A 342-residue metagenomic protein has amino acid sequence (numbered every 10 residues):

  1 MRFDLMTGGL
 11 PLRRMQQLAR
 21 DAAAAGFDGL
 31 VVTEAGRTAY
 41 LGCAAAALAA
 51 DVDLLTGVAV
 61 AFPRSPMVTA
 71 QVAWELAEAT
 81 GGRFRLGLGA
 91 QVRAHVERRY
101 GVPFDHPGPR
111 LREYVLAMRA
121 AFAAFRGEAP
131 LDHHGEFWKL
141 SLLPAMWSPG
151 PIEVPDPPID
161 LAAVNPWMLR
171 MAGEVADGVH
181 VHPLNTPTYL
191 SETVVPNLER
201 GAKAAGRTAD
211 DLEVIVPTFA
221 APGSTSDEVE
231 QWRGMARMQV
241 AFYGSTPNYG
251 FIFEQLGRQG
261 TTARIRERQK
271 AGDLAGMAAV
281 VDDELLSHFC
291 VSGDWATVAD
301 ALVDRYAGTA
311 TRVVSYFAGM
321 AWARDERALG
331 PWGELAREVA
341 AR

Functional and structural regions predicted by a protein language model:
M1-R342: Active-site-adjacent structural elements that line small-molecule/cofactor binding pockets in enzymes
